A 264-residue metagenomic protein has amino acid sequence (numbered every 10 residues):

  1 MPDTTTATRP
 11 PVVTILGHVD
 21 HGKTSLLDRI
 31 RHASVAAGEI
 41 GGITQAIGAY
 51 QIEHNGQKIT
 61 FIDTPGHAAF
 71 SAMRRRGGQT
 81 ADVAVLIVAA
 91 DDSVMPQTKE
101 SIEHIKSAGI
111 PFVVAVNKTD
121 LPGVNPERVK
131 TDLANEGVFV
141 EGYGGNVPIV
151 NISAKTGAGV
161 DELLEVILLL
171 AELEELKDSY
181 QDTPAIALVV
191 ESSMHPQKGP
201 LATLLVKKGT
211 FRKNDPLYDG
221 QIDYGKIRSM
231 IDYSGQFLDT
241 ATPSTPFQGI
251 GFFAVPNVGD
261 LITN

Functional and structural regions predicted by a protein language model:
M1-T8, S34-G41, Q57, F70 (+5 more regions): Active-site phosphate-binding and catalytic loops of NTP-dependent enzymes
P2-I62, A202-K208, D215, D219: Conserved G1/Walker A P-loop phosphate-binding module
P11, E39-V83, A90, H104-K106 (+1 more regions): Switch I (G2) and immediately adjacent beta-strands of P-loop GTPase domains
V19-D20, L26, I43, F61-D63 (+9 more regions): Residue-level signature of catalytic and energy-coupling elements of molecular machines, predominantly ATP/GTP-dependent
Q57-K58, A68, Q79-K99, G109-E127: Conserved Switch II/interswitch segment of TRAFAC-class P-loop GTPases
G66-A68, A90-V94, K118-G123, A154-G159 (+4 more regions): Conserved nucleotide-binding/hydrolysis micro-motifs of P-loop NTPases
D120-Q181: Canonical P-loop GTPase G-domain recognition
P196-N264: C-terminal effector/interaction modules appended to NTPase cores
